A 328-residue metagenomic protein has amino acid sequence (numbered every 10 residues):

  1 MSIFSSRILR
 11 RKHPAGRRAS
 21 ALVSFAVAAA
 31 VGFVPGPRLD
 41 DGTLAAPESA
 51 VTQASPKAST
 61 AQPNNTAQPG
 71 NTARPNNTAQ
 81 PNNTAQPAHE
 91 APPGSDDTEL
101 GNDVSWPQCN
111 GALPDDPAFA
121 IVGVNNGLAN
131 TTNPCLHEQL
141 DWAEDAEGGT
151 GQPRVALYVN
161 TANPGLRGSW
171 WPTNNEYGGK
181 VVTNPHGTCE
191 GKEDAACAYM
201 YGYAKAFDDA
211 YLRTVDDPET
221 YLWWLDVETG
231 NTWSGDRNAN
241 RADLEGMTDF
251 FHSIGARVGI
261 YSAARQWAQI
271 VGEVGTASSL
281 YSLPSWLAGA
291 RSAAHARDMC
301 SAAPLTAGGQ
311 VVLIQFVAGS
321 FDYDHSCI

Functional and structural regions predicted by a protein language model:
S2-D41: Secretory targeting and sorting signals
A30-Q62, T66-A67, A85: C-terminal region of N-terminal signal peptides and the immediate post-cleavage residues of exported proteins
Q62, Q68, R74, Q80-P81 (+2 more regions): Intrinsically disordered, low-complexity repeat/linker tracts enriched for polar/charged residues
P87-D115, A277-I328: Functionally critical loop-and-helix segments that line ligand-binding/catalytic clefts of soluble enzyme domains
A91-D243: Substrate-binding cleft of extracellular glycoside hydrolase catalytic domains
G165-W170, Q266-A277: Glycine-rich, charge-decorated loop segments at or immediately adjacent to ligand/cofactor-binding or catalytic sites
A239-R257: Long, well-ordered alpha-helical scaffolding segments within enzyme catalytic domains, especially pronounced
F251-V271, S285-G289: Aromatic-lined carbohydrate-recognition surfaces of secreted/lumenal glycan-active proteins
